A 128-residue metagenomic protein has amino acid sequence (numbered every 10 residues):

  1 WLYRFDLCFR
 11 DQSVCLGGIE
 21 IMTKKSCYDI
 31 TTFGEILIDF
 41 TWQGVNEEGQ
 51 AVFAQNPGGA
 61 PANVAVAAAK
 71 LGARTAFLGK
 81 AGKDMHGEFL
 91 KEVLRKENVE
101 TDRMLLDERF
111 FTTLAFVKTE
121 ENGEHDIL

Functional and structural regions predicted by a protein language model:
M22-N46: Positively charged, low-complexity intrinsically disordered leader regions
E48-G58: Short pre-catalytic strand/loop immediately N-terminal to key active-site residues, enriched for Gly-Thr
P57-V64, H86: Conserved donor sugar-nucleotide recognition element shared by glycan-biosynthetic enzymes
N63-R74: Alpha-helix C-terminal capping segments
R74, L78-L128: Conserved N-terminal subdomain of the carbohydrate kinase-like
